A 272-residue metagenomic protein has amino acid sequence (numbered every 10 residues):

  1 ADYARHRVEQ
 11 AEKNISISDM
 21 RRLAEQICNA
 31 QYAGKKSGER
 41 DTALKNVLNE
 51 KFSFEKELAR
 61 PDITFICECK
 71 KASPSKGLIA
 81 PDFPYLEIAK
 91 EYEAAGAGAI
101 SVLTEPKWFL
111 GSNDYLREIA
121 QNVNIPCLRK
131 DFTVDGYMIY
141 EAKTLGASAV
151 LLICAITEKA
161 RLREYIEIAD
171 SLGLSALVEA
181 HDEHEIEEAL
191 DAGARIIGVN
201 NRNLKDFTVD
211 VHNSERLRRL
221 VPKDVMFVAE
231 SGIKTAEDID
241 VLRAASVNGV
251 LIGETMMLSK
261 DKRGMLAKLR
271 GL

Functional and structural regions predicted by a protein language model:
A1-A80: An N-cap/entry alpha-helix motif that binds or orients negatively charged groups
R21, S73-G77, A99-L116, N201-K205: Glycine-rich, proline-tolerant flexible connector loops at the mouths of alpha/beta enzymes
T64-I66, A99, P126-L128, A149-L151 (+4 more regions): Structural preference for beta-strand elements that scaffold enzyme active sites
C69-P84, P126-V134, S175-E179, A229: Active-site mouth loops of central-metabolism enzymes
P81-I100, N122, I139-S148, Y165-I168 (+2 more regions): Alpha/beta enzyme core
V134-L145, H184-A192, I233-N248: Catalytic cores of alpha/beta
T144-T157, V199-D206, V247-M265: Glycine-rich phosphate-binding active-site loops on the catalytic face of alpha/beta enzymes
R216-L220, L258-L272: C-terminal helical cap(s) of enzyme catalytic domains, especially alpha/beta-barrels
